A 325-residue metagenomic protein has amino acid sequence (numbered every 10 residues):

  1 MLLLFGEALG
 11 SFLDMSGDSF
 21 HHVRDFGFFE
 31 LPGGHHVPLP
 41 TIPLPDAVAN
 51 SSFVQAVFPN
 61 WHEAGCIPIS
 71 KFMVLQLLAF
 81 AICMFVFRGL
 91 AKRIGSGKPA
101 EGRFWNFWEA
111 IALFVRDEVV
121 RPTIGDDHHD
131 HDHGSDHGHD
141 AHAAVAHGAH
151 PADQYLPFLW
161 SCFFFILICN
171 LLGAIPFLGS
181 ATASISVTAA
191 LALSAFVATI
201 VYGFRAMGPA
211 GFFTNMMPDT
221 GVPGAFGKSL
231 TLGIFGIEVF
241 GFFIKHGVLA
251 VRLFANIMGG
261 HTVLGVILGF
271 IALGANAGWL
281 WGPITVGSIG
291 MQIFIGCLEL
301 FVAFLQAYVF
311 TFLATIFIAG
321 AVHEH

Functional and structural regions predicted by a protein language model:
M1-L113, D117, R121, G125-A149: Perimembrane topogenic segments of multi-pass inner/organellar membrane proteins
C66, A112, G148, A152 (+4 more regions): Alpha-helical membrane-interface segments at transmembrane helix boundaries
C66, A174-A181, P283-I284: Membrane-interface interhelical loops and short amphipathic "cap" helices that link adjacent transmembrane segments
K71-F72, G102-F114, E118, H137-C169 (+3 more regions): Alpha-helical membrane-spanning segments of integral membrane proteins, especially the hydrophobic core of TM bundles
M73-R88, Q154-L171, V187-T199, G259-G269 (+1 more regions): Hydrophobic alpha-helical transmembrane segments of multi-pass integral membrane proteins
R88-S96, V119-H128, L171-L178, I200-G211: Transmembrane alpha-helix boundary signature
I111, G173, L193, A250 (+1 more regions): Residue-level signature of catalytic and energy-coupling elements of molecular machines, predominantly ATP/GTP-dependent
A198-F312, I316-H325: Hydrophobic alpha-helical transmembrane segments and adjacent short intramembrane/lumenal linkers of inner/organellar
